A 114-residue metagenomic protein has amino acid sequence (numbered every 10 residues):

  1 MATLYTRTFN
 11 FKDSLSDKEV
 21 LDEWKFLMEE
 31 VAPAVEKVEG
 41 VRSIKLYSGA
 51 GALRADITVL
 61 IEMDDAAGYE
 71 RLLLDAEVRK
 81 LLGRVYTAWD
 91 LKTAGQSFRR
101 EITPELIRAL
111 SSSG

Functional and structural regions predicted by a protein language model:
M1-D56, D64-L74, K92-G114: Short S/T/G/P-rich N-terminal loop/turn motif that feeds into the first structured element of a domain
E77-G83, W89: A common structural junction motif
